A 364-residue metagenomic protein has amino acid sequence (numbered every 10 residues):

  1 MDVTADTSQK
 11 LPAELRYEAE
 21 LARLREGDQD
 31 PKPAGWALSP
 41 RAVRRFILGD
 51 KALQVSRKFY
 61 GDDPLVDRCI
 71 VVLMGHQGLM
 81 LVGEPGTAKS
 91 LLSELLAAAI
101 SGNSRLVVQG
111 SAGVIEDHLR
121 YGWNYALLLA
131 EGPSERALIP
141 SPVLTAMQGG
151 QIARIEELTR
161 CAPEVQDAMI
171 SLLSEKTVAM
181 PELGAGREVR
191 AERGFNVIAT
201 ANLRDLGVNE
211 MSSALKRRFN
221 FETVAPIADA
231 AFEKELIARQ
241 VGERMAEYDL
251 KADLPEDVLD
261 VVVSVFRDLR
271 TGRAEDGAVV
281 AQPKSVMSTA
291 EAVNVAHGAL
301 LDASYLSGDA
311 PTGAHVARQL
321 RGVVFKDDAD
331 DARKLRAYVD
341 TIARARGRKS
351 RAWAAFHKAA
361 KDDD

Functional and structural regions predicted by a protein language model:
D2-Y248, D253: AAA+ P-loop NTPase catalytic core and its hallmark functional loops
G27, E243, G272, A345 (+1 more regions): Surface-exposed polar/charged interaction patches
A42, P142, F232, L236 (+5 more regions): Exposed alpha-helical structural elements
D67, S141, P163, D167 (+5 more regions): Non-catalytic, well-ordered alpha-helical scaffold segments
L172, V265, R318-G322: Short acidic/histidine-centered micro-motifs embedded in hydrophobic/aromatic stretches that mark compact functional
R218, L236, G298-L301, Q319: A general alpha-helix detector
K234, V241-P311: Conserved AAA+ ATPase small/helical "lid" subdomain
S304-D364: C-terminal engagement/docking regions of AAA+ P-loop ATPases
